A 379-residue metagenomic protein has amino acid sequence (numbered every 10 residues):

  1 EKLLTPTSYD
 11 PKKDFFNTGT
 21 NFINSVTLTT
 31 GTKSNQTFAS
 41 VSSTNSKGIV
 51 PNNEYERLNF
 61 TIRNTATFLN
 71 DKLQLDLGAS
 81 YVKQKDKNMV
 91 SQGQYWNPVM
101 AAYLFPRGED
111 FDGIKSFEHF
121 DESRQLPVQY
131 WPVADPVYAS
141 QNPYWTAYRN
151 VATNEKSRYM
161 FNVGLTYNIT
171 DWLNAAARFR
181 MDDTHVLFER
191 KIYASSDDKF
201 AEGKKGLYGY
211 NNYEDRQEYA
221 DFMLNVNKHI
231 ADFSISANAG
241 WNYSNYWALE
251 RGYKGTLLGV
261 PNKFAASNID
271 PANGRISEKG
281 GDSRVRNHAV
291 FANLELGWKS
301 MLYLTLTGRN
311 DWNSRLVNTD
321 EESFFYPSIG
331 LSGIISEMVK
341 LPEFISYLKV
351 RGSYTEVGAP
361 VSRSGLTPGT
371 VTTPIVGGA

Functional and structural regions predicted by a protein language model:
E1-T7, I49-N53, R63-R158, A176-H288 (+2 more regions): Surface-exposed loop/interface segments of Gram-negative outer-membrane beta-barrel transport/assembly proteins
S8-G19: Periplasmic N-terminal accessory/gating domains of Gram-negative outer-membrane beta-barrel systems
T20-N24, V285-F291: Conserved alpha/beta core surface patches that mediate binding of polyanionic ligands
I23-N45, I49, T61-T67, D76-G78 (+2 more regions): Predominantly transmembrane beta-strands of Gram-negative outer membrane beta-barrel pores used for transport
V26-T32, I62-A66, F161-Y167, F222-V226 (+4 more regions): Residues on the lipid-exposed face of transmembrane beta-strands in outer-membrane beta-barrel proteins
V41-K47, L304-S314, I335, G352: Transmembrane beta-strand segments that form the barrel wall of outer-membrane beta-barrel proteins
F60-I62, A177, A220, H288-L294 (+3 more regions): Extended, hydrophobic alpha-helical segments in both membrane/secreted and soluble proteins
N318-S323: Short glycine/threonine-rich loop-to-helix capping motif typified by GTGT followed within a few residues by an Asp-Pro
